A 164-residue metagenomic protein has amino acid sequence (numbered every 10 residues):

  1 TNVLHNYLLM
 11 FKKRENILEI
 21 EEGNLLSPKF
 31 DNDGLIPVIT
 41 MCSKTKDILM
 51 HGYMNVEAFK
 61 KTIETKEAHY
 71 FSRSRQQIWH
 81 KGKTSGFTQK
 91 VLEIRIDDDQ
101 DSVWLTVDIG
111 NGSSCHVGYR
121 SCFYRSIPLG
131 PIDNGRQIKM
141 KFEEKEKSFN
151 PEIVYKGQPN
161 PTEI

Functional and structural regions predicted by a protein language model:
L4-I164: Flexible "arm" and connector segments at domain edges
